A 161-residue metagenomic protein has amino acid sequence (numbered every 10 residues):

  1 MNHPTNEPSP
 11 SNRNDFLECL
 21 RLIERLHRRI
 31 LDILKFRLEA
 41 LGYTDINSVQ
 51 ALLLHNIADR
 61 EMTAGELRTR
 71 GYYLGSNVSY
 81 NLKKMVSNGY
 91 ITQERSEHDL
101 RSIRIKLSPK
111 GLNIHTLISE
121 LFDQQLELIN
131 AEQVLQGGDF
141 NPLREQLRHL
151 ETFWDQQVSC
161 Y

Functional and structural regions predicted by a protein language model:
M1-N12, L135-Y161: C-terminal regulatory/oligomerization modules of transcriptional regulators
M1-T44: N-terminal leader segment of winged-helix/HTH proteins
T5, K83-P142: Charged, amphipathic alpha-helical coiled-coil/dimerization segments
D15, S48-Q50, K110, D139: N-terminal positioning helix adjacent to the helix-turn-helix/winged-helix DNA-binding module
I23-L26, I30, R37, G71 (+2 more regions): Alpha-helical linker/hinge and terminal dimerization helices associated with HTH transcriptional regulators
E24, H55-N56, T116, R144: A cross-family signal for key residues in well-ordered alpha-helices that form functional helical elements
I33-N77: N-terminal helix-turn-helix DNA-binding core of bacterial DNA-binding proteins
Y80: DNA-binding alpha-helical recognition surfaces that contact promoter or target DNA
